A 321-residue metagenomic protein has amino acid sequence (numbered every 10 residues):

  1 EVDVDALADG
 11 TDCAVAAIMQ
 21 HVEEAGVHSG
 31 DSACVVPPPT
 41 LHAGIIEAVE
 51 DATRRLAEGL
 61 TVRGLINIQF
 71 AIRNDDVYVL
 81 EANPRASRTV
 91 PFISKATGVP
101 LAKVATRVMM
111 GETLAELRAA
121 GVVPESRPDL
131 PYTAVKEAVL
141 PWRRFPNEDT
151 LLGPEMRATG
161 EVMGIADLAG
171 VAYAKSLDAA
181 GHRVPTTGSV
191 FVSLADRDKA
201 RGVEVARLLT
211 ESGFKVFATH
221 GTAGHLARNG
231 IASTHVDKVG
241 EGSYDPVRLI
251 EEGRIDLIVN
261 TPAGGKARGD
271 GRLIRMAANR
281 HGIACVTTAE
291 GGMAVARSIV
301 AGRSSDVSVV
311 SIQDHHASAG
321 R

Functional and structural regions predicted by a protein language model:
E1-T186: ATP-dependent carboxylate activation and anion-phosphoryl transfer catalytic cores that bind Mg-ATP to form
R85, A195-R197, P262-K266: Short glycine-rich anion-binding loops that position phosphate/pyrophosphate groups of nucleotides and phosphorylated
A169-K175, L194-D198, V216-A218, V236-V247: A general structural motif
D178-V190, L209-E211, L249-I255: Glycine-rich phosphate/diphosphate-binding loops that line cofactor/substrate pockets in enzymes
F191, G213-H225: Short internal beta-strands
V205-E211, A223, N279: Surface-exposed amphipathic alpha-helices with a cationic face
D237-K238, S243-R321: Peripheral docking tails and interdomain loops at the edges of cofactor- or intermediate-handling domains
